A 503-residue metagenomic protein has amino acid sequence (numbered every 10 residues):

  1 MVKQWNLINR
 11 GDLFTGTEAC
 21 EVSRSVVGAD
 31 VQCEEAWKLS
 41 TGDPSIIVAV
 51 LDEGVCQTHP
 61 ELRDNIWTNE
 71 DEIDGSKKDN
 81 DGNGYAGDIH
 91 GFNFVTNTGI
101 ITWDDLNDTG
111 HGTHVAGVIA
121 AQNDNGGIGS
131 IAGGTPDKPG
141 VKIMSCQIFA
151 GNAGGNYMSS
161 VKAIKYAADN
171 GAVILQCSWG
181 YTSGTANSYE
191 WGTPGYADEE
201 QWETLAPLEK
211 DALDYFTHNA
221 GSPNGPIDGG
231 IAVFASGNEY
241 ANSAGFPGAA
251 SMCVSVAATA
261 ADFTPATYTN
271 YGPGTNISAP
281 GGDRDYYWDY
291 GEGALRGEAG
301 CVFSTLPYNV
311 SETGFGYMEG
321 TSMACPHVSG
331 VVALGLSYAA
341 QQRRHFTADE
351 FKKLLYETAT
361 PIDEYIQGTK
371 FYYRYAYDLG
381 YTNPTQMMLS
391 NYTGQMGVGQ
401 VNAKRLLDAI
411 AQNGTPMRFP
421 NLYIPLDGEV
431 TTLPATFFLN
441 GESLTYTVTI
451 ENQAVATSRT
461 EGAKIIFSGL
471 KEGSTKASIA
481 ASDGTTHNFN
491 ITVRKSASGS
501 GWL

Functional and structural regions predicted by a protein language model:
M1-E21, E34-W37, K165: Primarily auto-inhibitory N-terminal propeptides
R10-A29, W67-Y85, H90, T96-N107 (+5 more regions): Surface-exposed intrinsically disordered loops and tails
E34-Y157, N170, G180-T185, I227-D228 (+7 more regions): Subtilisin-like serine protease catalytic core
A49, V115, V173-E298, F303-S304 (+1 more regions): Catalytic-core segments of hydrolase enzymes
L106-T113, L205, G237, G314-S329: Gly/Ser-rich catalytic serine loop of serine hydrolases
V118-I119, M144-A150, K165, V173 (+3 more regions): Hydrolase catalytic cores
G399-N413: Catalytic cores of secreted or luminal carbohydrate-active enzymes
Q412-L503: Extracytoplasmic soluble-region selector
